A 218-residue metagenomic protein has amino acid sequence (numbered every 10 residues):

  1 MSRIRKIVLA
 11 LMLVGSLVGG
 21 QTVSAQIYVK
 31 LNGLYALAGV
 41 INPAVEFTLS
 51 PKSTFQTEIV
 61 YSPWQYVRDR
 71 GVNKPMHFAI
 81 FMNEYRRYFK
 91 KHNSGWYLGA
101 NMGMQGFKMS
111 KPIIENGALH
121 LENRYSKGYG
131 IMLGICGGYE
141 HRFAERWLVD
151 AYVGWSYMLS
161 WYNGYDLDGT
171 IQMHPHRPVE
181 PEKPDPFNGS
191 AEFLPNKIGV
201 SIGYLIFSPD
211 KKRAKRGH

Functional and structural regions predicted by a protein language model:
L9-L13, L17: Hydrophobic helical h-region of N-terminal Sec-dependent signal peptides in bacterial secretory/periplasmic proteins
V18-A25: Sec/Tat signal peptide C-region and signal peptidase I cleavage site
Q26-A38, T54-P63: Transmembrane beta-strand segments that form the barrel wall of outer-membrane beta-barrel proteins
I27, G39-P43, A79-N83, I131-G137 (+2 more regions): Hydrophobic, lipid-facing positions within transmembrane beta-strands of outer-membrane proteins
F47-D150, Y204, P209: Gram-negative (and chloroplast) outer-membrane scaffold detector with strong preference for beta-barrel transmembrane
D69, S110-I114, N163-G169, A214: Outer-membrane beta-barrel and related beta-rich outer-membrane complex signature in Gram-negative bacteria
Y88, E192-H218: Outer-membrane beta-barrel "beta-signal"
Y165-P184: Solvent-exposed loop segments that connect transmembrane elements
